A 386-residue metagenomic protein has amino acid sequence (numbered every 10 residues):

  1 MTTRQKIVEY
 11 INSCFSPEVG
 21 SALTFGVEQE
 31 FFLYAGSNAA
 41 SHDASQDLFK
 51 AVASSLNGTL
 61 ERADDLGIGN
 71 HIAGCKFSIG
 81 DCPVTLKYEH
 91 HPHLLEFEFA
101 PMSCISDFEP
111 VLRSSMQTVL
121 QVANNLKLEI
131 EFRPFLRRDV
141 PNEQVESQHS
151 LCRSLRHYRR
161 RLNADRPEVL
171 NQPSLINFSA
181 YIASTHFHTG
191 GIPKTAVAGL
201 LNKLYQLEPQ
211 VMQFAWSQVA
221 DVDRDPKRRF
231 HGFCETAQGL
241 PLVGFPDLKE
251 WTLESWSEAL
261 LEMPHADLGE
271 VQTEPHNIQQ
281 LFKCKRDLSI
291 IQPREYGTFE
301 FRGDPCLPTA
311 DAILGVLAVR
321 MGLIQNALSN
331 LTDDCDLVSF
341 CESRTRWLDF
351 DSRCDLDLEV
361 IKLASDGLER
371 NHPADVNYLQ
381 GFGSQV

Functional and structural regions predicted by a protein language model:
M1-L175, Y181, G199, L288-I290 (+2 more regions): Terminal catalytic/cofactor-binding subdomain
E131, F135-T309: Loop-rich catalytic cores of soluble enzymes, especially ATP-dependent carboxylate-amine ligases and other
